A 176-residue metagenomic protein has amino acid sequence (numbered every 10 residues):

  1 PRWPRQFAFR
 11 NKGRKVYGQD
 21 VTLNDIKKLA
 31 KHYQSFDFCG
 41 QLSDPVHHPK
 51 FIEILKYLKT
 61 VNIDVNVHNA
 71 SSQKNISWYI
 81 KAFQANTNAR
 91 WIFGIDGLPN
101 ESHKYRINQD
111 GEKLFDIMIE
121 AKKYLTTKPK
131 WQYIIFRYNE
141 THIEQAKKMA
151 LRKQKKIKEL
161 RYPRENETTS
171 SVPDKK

Functional and structural regions predicted by a protein language model:
P1-R90, E101-E112, D116-I117, K123-Y124 (+3 more regions): Conserved alpha-helical substructure of the radical SAM core
P4, Q145-A146, V172-K175: Short, intrinsically disordered, charge-balanced linker/junction segments flanking boundaries in proteins
D37-C39, N66-A70, I92-D96, K130-I134 (+1 more regions): A cross-family glycoside hydrolase active-site/sugar-binding cleft signature
A85-I95, V172-K176: Short, structured secondary-structure boundary patches
M118-H142, Y162-E165: Conserved strand-turn element in the central/C-terminal portion of the radical SAM core barrel that lines
R137-N139, K156-K175: Flexible glycine/acidic-rich beta-alpha junction loops that bind and position SAM and/or redox cofactors in anaerobic
Y138-K147, L151-K155: Catalytic cores of PAPS-dependent sulfotransferases and nucleotide-sugar/CMP/GDP-dependent glycosyltransferases
